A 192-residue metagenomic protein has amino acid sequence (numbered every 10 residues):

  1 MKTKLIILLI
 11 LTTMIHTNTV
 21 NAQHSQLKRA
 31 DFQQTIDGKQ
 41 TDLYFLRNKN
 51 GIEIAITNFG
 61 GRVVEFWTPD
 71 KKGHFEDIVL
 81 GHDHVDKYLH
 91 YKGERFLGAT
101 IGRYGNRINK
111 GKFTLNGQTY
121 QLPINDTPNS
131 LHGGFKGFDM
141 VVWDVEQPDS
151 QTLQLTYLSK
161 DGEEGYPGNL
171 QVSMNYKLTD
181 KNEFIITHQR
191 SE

Functional and structural regions predicted by a protein language model:
M1-L5: Positively charged n-region of N-terminal signal peptides that target proteins for export
I7-H16: Bacterial N-terminal signal peptides
A22-E192: Surface-exposed acidic/polar loop and edge beta-strand patches at domain peripheries
